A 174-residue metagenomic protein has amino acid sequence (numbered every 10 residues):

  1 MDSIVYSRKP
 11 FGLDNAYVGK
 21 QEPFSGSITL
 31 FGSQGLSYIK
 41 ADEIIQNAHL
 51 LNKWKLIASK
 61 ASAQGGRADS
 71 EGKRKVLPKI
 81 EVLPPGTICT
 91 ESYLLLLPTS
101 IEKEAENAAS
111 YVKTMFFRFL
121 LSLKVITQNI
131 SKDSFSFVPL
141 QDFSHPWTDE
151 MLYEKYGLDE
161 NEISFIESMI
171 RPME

Functional and structural regions predicted by a protein language model:
M1-S92, L96-E160: C-terminal substrate-recognition regions of SAM-dependent nucleic acid methyltransferases
N161-E174: Short, amphipathic C-terminal "tail helix"
